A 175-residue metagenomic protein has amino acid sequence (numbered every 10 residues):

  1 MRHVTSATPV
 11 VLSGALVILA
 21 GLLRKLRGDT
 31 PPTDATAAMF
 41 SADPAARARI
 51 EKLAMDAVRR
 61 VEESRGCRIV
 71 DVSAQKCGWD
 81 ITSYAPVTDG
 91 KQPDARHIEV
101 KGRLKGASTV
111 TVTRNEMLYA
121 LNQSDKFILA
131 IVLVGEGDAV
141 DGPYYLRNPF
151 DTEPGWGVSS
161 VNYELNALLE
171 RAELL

Functional and structural regions predicted by a protein language model:
M1-R47, K52-L53, A57-R60: Charged, non-catalytic accessory extensions
R59-P86: A short acidic/basic microdomain associated with nuclease active sites
E62, I81-S83, D94-G102: Conserved catalytic cores of phosphodiester-cleaving nucleases, focusing on short active-site segments
D71, G90-A95, G106-V110: Extended hydrophobic-aromatic, low-complexity segments
Q75-K76, G90-Q92, L121-D125: A structural signal for short secondary-structure junctions
V87-D94, G137-V140: Short, solvent-exposed loop/turn segments that connect beta-strands within catalytic domains and beta-strand-rich
V100-M117: Short beta-strand-loop-alpha-helix junction that forms the active-site gateway of nucleic-acid-processing nucleases
Q123-L175: Domain-level recognition of nuclease-like catalytic cores that cleave nucleotide substrates
